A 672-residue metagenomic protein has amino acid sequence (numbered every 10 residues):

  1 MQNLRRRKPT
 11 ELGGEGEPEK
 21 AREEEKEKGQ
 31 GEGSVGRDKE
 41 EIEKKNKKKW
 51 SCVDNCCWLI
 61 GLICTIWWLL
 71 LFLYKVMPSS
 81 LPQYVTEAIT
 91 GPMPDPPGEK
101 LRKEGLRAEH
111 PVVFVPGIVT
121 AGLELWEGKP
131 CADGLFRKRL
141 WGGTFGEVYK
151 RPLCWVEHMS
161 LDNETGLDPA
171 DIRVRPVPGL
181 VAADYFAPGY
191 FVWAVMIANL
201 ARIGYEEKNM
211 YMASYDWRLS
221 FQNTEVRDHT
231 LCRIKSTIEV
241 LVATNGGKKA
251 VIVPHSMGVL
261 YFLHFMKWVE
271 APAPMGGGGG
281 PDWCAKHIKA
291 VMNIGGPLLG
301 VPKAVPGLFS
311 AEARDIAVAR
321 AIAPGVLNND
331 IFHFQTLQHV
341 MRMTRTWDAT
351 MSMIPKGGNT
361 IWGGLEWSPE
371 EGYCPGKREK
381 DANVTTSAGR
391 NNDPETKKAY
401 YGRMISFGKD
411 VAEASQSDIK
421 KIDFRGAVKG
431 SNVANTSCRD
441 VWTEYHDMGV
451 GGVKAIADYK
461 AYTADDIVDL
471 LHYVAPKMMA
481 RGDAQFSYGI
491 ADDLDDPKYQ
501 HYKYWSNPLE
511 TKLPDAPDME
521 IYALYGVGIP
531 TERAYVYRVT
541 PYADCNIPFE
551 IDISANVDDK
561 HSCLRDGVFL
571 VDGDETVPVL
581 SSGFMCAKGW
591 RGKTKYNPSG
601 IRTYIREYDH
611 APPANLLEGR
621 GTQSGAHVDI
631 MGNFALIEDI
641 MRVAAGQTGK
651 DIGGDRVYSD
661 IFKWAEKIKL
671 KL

Functional and structural regions predicted by a protein language model:
Q2-V253, M257-A457, A461, L470 (+5 more regions): N-terminal non-catalytic accessory region
P94-P96, G189-V195, K498-S506, K512-L513: Eukaryotic beta-rich interaction modules
S415, V468-K477, R481-L494: Extended, polar/charged low-complexity intrinsically disordered and coiled-coil segments in eukaryotic
A491, D496-Q500, N507-D518, A523 (+1 more regions): Acidic, Ser/Thr/Gly/Pro-rich low-complexity segments that form flexible
